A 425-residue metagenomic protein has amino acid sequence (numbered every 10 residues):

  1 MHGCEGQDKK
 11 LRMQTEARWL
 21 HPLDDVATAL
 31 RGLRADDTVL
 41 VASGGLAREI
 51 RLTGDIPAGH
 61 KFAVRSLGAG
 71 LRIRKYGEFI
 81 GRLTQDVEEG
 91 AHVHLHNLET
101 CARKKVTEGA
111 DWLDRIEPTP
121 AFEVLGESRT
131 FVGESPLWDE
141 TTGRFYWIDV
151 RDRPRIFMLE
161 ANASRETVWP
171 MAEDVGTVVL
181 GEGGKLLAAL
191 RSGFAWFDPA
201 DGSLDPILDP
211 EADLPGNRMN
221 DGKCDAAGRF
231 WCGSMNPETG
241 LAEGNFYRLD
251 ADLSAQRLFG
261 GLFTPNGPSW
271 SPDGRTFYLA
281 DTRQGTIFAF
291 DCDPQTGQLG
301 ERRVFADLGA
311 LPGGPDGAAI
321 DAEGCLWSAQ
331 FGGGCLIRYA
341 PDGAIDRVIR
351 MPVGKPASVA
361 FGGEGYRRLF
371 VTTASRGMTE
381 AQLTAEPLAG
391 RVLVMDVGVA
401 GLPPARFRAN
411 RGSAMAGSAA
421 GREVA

Functional and structural regions predicted by a protein language model:
I116-T130, L159-A163, P170, L208 (+3 more regions): A short helix->beta-strand "capping" segment at the edge of beta-propeller domains
S128-T142, M171-L187, D213-R229, L258-T276 (+3 more regions): Beta-rich, blade/repeat-based domains predominating in secreted/periplasmic proteins but also intracellular
D139-E140, F145-R151, L187-S192, F230-G240 (+3 more regions): Conserved beta-strand positions in repeat-built beta-propeller and related beta-rich domains
R155-F157, G193-A195, G244-Y247, T286-F288 (+2 more regions): A short loop-to-beta-strand structural motif that recurs across blades of beta-propeller domains
G202-L258: Hydrophobic alpha-helical segments and helix pairs
F290, D307-A344: Loop/turn-rich, solvent-exposed surfaces of beta-rich toroidal or solenoidal domains
F290-Q298, V397-L402: Short loop/turn segments immediately following beta-strands, especially the blade-tip and inter-blade linker loops
G362-A425: Blade-level signature of beta-propeller repeat domains, shared across WD40, Kelch, NHL, RCC1 and BNR/Asp-box propellers
